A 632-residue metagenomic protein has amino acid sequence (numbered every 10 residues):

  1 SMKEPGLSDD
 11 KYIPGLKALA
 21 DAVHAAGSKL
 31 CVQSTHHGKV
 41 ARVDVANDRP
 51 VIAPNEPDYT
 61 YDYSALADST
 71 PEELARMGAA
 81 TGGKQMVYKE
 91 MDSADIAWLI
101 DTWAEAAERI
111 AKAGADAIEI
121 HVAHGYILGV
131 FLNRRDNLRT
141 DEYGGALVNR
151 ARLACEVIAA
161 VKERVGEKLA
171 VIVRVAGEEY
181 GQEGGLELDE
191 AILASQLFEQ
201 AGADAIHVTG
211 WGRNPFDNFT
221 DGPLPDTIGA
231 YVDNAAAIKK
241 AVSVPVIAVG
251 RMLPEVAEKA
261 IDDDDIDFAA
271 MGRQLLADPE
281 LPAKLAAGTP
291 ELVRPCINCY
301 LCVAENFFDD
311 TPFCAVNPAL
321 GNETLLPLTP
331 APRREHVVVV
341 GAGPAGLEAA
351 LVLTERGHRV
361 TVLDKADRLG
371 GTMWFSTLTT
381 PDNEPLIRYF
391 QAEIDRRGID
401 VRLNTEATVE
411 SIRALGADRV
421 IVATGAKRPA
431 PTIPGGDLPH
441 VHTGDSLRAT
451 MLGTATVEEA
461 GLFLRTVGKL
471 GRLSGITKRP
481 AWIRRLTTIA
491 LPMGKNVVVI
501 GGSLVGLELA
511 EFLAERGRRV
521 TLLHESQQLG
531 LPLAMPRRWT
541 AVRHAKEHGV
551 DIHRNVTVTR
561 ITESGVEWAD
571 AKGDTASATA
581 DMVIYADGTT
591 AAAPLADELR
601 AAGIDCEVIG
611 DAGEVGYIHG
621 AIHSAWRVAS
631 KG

Functional and structural regions predicted by a protein language model:
S1-V340, P344, A349-E355, V360 (+2 more regions): Flavin-dependent oxidoreductase catalytic cores
I120, V208, M271, V422-A423 (+2 more regions): Redox-cofactor binding/interface segments in oxidoreductases and associated redox assembly factors
A170, P245, H336, R359-V362 (+4 more regions): Residues at the starts of beta-strands that form the adenosine-phosphate
A283-G288, I433-M451, D597-G610: A short, gly/pro- and small-residue-rich
R333-A345, A490-S503: Beta1/beta-strand and adjacent pyrophosphate-binding region of the FAD-binding site in flavoprotein oxidoreductases
H358-W374, R518-G530: Glycine-rich FAD pyrophosphate-binding loop
E384-A430, L438-H440, S446, A455-K495 (+2 more regions): A Rossmann-like FAD-binding core segment of flavoenzymes
V505-F512, G530-A534, V608-G632: A conserved FAD-binding loop/helix module that cradles the flavin
